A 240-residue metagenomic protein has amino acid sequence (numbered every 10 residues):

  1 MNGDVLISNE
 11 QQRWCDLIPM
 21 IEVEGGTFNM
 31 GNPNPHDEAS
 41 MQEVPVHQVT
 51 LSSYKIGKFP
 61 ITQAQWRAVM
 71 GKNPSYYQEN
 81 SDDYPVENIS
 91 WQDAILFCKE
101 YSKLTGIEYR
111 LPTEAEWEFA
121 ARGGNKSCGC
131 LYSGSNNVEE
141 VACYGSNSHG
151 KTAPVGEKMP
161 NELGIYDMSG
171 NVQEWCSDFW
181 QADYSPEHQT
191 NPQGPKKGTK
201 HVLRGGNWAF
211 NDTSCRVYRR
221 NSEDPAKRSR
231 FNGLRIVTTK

Functional and structural regions predicted by a protein language model:
M1-A115, K200, R220-K240: Extended beta-strand/loop cores of jelly-roll/beta-sandwich
V23, N29, P33-N34, E79-N80 (+2 more regions): Functional-site microenvironments in short loops/helix caps that host divalent-cation chemistry
